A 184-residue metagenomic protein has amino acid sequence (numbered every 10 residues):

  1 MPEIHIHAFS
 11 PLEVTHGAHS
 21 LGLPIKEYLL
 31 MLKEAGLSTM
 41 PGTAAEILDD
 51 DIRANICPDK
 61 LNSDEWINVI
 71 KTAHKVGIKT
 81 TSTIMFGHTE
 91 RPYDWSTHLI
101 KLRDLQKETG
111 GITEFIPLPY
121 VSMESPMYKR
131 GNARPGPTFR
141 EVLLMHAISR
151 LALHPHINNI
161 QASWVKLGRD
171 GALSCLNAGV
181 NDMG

Functional and structural regions predicted by a protein language model:
M1-V69, K79-S82, I112-I116: Core AdoMet radical
E34-A45, D64-P126, F139-D170, S174-N177: Conserved C-terminal portion of the radical SAM core fold that forms the substrate/S-adenosylmethionine-binding
D51-N55, P126-G131: Short acidic, glycine/proline-rich loop/turn micro-motifs
N132-F139: Short, contiguous acidic/charged loop-to-helix segments that flank catalytic cores in large enzymes
D182-G184: Glycine-rich phosphate-binding active-site loops on the catalytic face of alpha/beta enzymes
